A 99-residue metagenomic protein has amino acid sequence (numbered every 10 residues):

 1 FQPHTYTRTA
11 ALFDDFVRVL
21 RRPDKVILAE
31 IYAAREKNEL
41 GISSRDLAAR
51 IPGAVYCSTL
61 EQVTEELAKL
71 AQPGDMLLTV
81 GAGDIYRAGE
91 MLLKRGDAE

Functional and structural regions predicted by a protein language model:
F1-E99: ATP-dependent carboxylate-amine ligase
